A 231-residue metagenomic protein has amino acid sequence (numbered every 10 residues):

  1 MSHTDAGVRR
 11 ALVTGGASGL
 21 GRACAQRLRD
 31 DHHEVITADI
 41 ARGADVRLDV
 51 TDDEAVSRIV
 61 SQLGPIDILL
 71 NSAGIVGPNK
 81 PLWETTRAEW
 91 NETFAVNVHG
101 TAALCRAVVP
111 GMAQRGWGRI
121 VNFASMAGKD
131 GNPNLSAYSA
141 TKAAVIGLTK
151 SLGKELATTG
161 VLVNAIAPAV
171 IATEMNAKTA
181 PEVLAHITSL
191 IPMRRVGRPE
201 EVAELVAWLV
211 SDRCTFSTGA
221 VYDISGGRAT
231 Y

Functional and structural regions predicted by a protein language model:
S2, N79, D130, L190 (+2 more regions): Short C-terminal tail/terminal secondary-structure segment of NAD(P)H-dependent dehydrogenase/reductase domains
K80-L82, E89-N91, I187: Substrate-binding pocket helix/loop in short-chain dehydrogenase/reductase
W83, D130-S136, T158-T159, R194 (+1 more regions): Active-site loop immediately N-terminal to the catalytic Tyr-X3-Lys motif of short-chain dehydrogenase/reductase
C105, T141, T149: Active-site helix of classical SDR
P110, K154-T158: Alpha-helical segment proximal to the catalytic Tyr-Lys
S125: Residue(s) in the substrate-gating loop at a strand-loop-helix junction that position the organic substrate next
A157, L162, S217-G219: Short, small/polar-rich loop/turn modules that mediate ligand/substrate recognition or access, typified
